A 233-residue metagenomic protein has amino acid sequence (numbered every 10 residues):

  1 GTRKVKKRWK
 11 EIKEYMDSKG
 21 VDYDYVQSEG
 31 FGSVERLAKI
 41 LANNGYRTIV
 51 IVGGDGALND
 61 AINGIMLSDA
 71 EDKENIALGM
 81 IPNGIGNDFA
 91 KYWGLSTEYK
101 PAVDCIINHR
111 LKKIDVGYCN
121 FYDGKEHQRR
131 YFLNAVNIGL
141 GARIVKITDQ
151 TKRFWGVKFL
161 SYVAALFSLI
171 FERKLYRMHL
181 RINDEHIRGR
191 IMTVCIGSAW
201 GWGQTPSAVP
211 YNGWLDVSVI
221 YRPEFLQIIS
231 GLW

Functional and structural regions predicted by a protein language model:
G1-V52, N59, N63, S68 (+1 more regions): ATP/NTP phosphate-donor binding region
K10, K19, L67-C195: Catalytic core of DAGKc-family lipid kinases
D24, A77-G79, D216: A structural signal for isolated positions on well-ordered beta-strands in alpha/beta enzyme cores
V26-S28, I81, I220: Conserved beta-strand termini and adjacent loop/short-helix elements that scaffold enzyme active sites in alpha/beta
G54, Y122, A199: Flexible loop residues that form catalytic and substrate-binding hotspots at small-molecule/glycan-binding clefts
A57-L58, I85-D88, L226: Short gly/pro/ser/thr-enriched loop/turn and capping motifs at secondary-structure boundaries
D60-I62, A90-K91, R143, T205-P206 (+1 more regions): Short glycine-/acidic-enriched loop or helix-start segments at secondary-structure transitions that form or flank
R181-E185, R190-W233: Internal anion-binding site segments
